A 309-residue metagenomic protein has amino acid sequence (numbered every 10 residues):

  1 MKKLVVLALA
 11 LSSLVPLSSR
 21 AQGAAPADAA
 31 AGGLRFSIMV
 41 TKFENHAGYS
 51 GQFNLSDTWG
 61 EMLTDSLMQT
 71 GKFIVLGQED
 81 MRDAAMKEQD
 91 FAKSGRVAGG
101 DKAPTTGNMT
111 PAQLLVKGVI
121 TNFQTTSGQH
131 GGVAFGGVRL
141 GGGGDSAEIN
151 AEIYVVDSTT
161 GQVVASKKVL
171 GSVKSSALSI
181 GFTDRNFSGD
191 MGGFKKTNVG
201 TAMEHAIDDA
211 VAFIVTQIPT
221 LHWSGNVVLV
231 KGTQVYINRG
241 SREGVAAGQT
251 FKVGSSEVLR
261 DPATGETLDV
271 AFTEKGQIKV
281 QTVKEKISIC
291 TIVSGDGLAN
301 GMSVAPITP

Functional and structural regions predicted by a protein language model:
M1-L4: Positively charged n-region of N-terminal signal peptides that target proteins for export
V6-P16: Bacterial N-terminal signal peptides
R20-G99, K167-S175, G181-T201, A206-D208 (+4 more regions): A structural "domain/chain start" motif
K42, N122, L229-K231, R239 (+3 more regions): A residue-level detector for short acidic-glycine micro-motifs
Q52-S56, Q69-G136, D190, S256 (+3 more regions): Short, solvent-exposed, polar/charged sequence segments at loop or secondary-structure edges
Q113-F182: Amphipathic beta-strand/beta-sheet edge segments enriched in Tyr/Trp
K252-P309: Beta-strand/loop-dominated core regions that host nucleotide or nucleotide-derived cofactor-binding catalytic loops
